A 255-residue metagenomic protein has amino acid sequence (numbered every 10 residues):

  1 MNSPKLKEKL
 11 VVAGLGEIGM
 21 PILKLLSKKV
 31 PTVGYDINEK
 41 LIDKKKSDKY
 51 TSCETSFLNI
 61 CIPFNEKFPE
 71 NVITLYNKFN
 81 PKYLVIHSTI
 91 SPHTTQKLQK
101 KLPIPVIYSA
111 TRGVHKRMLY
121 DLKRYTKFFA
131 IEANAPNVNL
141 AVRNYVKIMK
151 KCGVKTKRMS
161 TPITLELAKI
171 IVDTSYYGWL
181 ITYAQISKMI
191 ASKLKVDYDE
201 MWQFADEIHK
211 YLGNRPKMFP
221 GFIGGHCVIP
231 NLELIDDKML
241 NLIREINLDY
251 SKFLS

Functional and structural regions predicted by a protein language model:
M1-C53, F57: NAD(P)+-binding Rossmann beta1-loop-alpha1 motif at the extreme N-terminus of oxidoreductases
L15, D36-I37, C61-F64, H87-T89 (+1 more regions): Structural motif
L15, Y35-I37, K49-S52, I107-T111 (+3 more regions): Conserved beta-strand termini and adjacent loop/short-helix elements that scaffold enzyme active sites in alpha/beta
M20-I22, P69, H93-T95: Short glycine/serine/threonine-rich phosphate/pyrophosphate-binding segments that cradle anionic phosphate groups
D48-Y83: Rossmann-like NAD(P)-binding element
V72, P81-Y83, T89-T164, I235: Rossmann-fold dinucleotide-binding core
I163-L167, Y177-G178, T182-S255: Interdomain hinge/lid region at the active-site interface of Rossmann-like NAD(P)-dependent oxidoreductases
